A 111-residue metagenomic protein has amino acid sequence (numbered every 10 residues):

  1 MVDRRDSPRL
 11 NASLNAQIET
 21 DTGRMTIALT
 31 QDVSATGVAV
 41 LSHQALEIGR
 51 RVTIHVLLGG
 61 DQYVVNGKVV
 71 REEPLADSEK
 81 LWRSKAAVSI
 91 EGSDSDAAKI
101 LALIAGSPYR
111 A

Functional and structural regions predicted by a protein language model:
M1-A111: Structured alpha-helical
